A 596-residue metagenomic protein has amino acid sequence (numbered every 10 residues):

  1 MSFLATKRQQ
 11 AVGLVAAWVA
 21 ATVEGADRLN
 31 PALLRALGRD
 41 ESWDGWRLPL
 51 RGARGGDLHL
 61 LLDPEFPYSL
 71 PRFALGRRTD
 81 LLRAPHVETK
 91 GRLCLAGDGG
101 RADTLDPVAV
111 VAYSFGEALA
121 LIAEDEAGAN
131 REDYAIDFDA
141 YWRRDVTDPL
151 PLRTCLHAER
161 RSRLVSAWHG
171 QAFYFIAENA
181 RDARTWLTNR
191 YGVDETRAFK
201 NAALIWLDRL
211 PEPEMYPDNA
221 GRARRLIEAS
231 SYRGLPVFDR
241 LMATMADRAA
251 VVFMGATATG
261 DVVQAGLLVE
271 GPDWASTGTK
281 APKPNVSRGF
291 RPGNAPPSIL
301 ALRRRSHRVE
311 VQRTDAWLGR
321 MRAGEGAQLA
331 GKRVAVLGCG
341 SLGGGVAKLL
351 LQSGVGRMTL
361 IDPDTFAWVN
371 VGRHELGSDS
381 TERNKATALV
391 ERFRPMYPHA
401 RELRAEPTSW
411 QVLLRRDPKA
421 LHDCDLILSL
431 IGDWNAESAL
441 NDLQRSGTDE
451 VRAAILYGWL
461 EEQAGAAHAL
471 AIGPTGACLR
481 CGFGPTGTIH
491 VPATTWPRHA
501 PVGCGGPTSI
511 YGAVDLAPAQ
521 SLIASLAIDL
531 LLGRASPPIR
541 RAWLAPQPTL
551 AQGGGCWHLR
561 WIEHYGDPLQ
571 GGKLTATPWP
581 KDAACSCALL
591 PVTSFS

Functional and structural regions predicted by a protein language model:
M1-D57: Strand-helix-loop interaction patch of compact alpha/beta domains
L34-G99, V108-A112: Compact alpha/beta protein-protein interaction domains typified by the UBC
V87-D98, D103-R144: Domain-level detector for trafficking modules
R143-P297, H422-L426, L430-S596: Glycine-rich phosphate/adenylate-binding loop
D273-V334: N-terminal charged helix/coil linker that caps or initiates catalytic domains
R322-T365: Glycine-rich adenosine-cofactor-binding loop
P363-H399: Glycine-rich phosphate-binding loop and adjoining beta1-alpha1-beta2 segment of Rossmann-like nucleotide-binding folds
L389-D425, I431-W434: A structured beta-alpha segment of the ubiquitous adenosine-cofactor-binding alpha/beta core
